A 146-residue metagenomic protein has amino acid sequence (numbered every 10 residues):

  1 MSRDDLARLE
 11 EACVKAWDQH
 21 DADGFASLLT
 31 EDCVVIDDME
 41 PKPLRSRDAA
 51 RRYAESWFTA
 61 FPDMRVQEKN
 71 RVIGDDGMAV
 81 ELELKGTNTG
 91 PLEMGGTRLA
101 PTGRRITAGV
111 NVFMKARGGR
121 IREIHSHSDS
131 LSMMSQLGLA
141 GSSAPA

Functional and structural regions predicted by a protein language model:
M1-A146: C-terminal and inter-domain tail/linker signature
